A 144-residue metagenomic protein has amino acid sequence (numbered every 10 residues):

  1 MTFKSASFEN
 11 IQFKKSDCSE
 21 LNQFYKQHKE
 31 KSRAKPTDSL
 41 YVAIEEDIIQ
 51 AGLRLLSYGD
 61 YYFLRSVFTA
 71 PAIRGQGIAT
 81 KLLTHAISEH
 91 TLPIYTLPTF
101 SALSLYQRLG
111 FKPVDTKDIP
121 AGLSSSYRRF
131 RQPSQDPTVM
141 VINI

Functional and structural regions predicted by a protein language model:
M1-A34, V42-I44, P137-I144: Short amphipathic alpha-helix that is part of the acyltransferase structural core
V42, I48-S57, Y61-F68: Conserved beta-strand in the GNAT
T69, G75-S88: Conserved acetyl-CoA-binding loop-helix of GNAT-fold acetyltransferases
S88-S101: Conserved GNAT acetyl-CoA-binding A-motif
F100-R128: Conserved active-site alpha-helix within GNAT-family acetyltransferase domains
I119-I144: C-terminal "cap" of GNAT-fold acetyltransferases
